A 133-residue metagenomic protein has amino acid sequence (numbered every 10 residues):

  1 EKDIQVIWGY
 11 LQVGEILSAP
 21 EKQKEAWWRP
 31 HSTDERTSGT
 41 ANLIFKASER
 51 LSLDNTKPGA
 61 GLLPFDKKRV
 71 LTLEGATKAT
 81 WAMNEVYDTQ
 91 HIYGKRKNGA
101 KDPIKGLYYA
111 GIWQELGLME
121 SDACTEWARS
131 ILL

Functional and structural regions predicted by a protein language model:
D3-W8, E15-L133: Contiguous surface segments at macromolecular interaction interfaces
